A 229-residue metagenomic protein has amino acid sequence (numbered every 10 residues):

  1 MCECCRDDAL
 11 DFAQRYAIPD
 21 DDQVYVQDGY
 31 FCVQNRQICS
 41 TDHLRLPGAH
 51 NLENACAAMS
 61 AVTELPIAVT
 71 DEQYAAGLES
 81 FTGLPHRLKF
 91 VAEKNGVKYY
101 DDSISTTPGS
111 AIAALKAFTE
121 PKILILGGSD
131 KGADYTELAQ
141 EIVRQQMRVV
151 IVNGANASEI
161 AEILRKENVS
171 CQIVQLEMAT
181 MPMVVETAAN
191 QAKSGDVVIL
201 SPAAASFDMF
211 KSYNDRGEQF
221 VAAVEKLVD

Functional and structural regions predicted by a protein language model:
M1-Y99, L164: Acidic, Mg2+-coordinating active-site environments of NTP-dependent enzymes
T63-T70, A76, G83-H86, F90-D229: ATP-dependent carboxylate-amine ligase
